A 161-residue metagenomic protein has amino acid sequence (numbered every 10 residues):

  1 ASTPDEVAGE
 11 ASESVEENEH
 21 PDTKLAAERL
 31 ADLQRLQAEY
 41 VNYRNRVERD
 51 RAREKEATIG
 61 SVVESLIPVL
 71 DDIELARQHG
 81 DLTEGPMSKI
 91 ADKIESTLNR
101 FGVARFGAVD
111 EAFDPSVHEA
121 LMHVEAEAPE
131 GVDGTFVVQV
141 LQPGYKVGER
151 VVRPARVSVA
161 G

Functional and structural regions predicted by a protein language model:
A1-P68: Charge-rich, N-proximal long alpha-helical rod segments
D72-G161: Structured alpha/beta interaction-core segments
